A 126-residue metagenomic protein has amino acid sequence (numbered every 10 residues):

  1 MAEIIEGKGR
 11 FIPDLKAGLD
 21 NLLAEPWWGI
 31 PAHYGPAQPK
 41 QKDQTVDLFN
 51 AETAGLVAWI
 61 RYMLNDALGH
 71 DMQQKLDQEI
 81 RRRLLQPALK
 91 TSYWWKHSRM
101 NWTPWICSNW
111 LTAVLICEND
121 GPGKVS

Functional and structural regions predicted by a protein language model:
M1-S126: Aromatic-lined, polymer-binding surfaces characteristic of secreted/periplasmic polysaccharide-degrading enzymes
